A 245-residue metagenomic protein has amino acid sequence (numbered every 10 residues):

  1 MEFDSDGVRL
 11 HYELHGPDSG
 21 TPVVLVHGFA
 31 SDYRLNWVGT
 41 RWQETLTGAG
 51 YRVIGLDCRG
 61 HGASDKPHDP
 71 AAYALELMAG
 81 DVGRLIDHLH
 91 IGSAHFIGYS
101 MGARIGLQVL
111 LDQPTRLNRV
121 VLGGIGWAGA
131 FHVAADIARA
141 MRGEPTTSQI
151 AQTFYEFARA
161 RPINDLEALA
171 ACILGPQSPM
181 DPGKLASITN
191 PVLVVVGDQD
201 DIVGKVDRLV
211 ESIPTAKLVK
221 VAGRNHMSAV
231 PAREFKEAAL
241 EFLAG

Functional and structural regions predicted by a protein language model:
V8-D65: Conserved HGGG/HGGXW glycine-rich cap/lid loop of the alpha/beta-hydrolase fold
V38, E44-G48, G55-H95: Active-site loop/oxyanion-hole signature of alpha/beta-hydrolase fold enzymes
G92-A130: Conserved hydrolase catalytic core segment
E156-D181: Hydrophobic, aromatic-rich cap/lid helix
I188, V194-V196: Short beta-strand/loop motif that positions the catalytic acidic residue of the alpha/beta-hydrolase fold
D201-D207: Conserved alpha/beta-hydrolase "acid-adjacent" motif
V210-M227: Catalytic histidine neighborhood in serine/cysteine hydrolases with alpha/beta-hydrolase-type architecture
R224-K236: Catalytic histidine-centered segment of alpha/beta-hydrolase-like enzymes
